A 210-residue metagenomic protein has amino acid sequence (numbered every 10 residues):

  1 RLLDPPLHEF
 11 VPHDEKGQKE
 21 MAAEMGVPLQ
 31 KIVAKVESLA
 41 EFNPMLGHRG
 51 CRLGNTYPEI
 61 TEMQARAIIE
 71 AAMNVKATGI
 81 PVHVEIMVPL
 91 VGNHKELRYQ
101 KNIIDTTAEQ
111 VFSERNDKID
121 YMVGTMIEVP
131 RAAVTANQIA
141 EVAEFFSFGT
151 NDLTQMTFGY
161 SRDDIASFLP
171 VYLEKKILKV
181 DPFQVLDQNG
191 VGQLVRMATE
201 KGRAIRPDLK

Functional and structural regions predicted by a protein language model:
R1-K210: Conserved alpha/beta-domain cores
